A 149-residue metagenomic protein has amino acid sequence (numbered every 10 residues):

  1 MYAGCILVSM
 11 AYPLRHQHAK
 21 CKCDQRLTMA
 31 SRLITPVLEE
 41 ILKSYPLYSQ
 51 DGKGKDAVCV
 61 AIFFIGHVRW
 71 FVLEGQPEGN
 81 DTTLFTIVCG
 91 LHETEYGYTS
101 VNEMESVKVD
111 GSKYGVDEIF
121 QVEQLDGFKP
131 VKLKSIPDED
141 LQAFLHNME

Functional and structural regions predicted by a protein language model:
A3-I6, Q17-A19: Short hydrophobic alpha-helical segments enriched in small aliphatic residues
V8, C59-A61, L84: A broad, low-specificity signal marking well-ordered, structured residues that form hydrophobic/aromatic
C23-G66, N147-E149: N-terminal domain-onset segments
L73-K108: Acidic, aromatic-enriched beta-alpha/helix-loop junctions
Y96-A143: Helix-rich interaction surfaces within compact, conserved domain-sized segments that mediate assembly or partner
